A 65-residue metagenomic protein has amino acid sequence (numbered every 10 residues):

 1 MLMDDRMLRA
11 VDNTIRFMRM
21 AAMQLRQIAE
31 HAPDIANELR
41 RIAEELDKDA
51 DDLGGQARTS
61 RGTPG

Functional and structural regions predicted by a protein language model:
M1-E30, R58-T59: N-terminal acidic leader/helix
M23-Q24, E45, D52: Charged/polar positions on well-ordered alpha helices
A36-E45: Short, charged, amphipathic alpha-helical segments
K48-T63: Amphipathic alpha-helical coiled-coil segments
